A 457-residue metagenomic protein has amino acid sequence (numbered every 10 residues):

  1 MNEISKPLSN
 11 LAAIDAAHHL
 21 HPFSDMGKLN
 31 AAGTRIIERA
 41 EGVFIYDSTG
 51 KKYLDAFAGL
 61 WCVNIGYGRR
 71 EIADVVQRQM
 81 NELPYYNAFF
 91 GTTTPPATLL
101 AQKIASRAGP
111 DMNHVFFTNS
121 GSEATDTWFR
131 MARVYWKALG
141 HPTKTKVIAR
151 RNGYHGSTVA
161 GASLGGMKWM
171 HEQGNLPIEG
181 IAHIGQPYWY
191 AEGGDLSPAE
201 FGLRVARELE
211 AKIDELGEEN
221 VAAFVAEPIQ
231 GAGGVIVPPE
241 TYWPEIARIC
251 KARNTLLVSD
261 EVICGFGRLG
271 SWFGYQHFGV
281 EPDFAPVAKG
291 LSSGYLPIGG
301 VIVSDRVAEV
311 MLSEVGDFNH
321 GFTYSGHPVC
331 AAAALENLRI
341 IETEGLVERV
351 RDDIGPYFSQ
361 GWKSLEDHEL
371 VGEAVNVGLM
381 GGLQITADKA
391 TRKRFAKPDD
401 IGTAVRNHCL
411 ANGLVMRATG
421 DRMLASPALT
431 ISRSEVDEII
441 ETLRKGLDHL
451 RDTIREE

Functional and structural regions predicted by a protein language model:
N2-E457: Conserved N-terminal phosphate-binding loop of PLP-dependent enzymes in the Aspartate aminotransferase
